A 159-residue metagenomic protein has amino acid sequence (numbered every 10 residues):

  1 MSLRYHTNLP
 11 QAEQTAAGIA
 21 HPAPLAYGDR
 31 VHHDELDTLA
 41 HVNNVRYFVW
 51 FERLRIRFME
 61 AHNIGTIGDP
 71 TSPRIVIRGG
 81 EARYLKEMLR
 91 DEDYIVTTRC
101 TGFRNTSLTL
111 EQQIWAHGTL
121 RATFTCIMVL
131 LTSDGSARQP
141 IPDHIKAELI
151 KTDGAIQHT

Functional and structural regions predicted by a protein language model:
S2-A61: Catalytic strand-loop segment that frames the active site of acyl-thioester-processing enzymes
S2-Y27, Y84, M88-R90, C100-T159: HotDog/MaoC-like acyl-thioester-processing domains
L36-E87, K146: N-terminal first-folded block
